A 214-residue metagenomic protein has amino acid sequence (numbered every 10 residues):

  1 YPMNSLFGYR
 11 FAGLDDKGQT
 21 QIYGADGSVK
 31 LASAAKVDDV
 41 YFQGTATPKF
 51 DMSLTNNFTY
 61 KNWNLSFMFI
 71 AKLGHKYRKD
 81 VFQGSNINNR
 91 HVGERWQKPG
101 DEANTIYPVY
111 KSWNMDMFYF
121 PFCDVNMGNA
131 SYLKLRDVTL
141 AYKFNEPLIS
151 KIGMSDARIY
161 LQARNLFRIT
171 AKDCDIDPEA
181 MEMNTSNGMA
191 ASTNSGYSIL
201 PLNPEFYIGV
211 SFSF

Functional and structural regions predicted by a protein language model:
Y1-A12, F120, T170-F214: C-terminal beta-signal and terminal closure region of outer-membrane beta-barrel proteins
Y1-A46, R164, R168-A171: Conserved small-residue
P2-L6, L14-G18, K72-R158, Q162-R164: Extracytoplasmic gating/loop element in the C-terminal half of outer-membrane beta-barrel translocons and assembly
F50, K61-W63, S131, G153-A157 (+1 more regions): Outer-envelope beta-barrel architecture signal
S53-T55, D137-A141, Y207-G209: Membrane-embedded beta-strand positions in outer-membrane beta-barrel channels/transporters
T59, I70-K72, Q162-L166, S213: Outer-membrane beta-barrel pore domains and translocons
N62-S66, P147-L148: Repeated loop/turn-to-beta-strand initiation elements of outer-membrane beta-barrel proteins
F67, I159-L161, V210: Membrane-embedded beta-strand positions of outer-membrane beta-barrel proteins
